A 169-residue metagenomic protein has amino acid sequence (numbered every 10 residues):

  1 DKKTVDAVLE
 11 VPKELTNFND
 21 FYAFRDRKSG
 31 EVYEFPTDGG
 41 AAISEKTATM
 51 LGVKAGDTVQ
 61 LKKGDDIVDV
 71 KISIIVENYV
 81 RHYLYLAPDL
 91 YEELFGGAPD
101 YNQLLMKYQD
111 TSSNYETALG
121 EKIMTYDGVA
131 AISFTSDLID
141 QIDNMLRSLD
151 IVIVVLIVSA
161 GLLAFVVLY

Functional and structural regions predicted by a protein language model:
D1-A55, D69-K71, I75: Short beta-strand boundary microenvironments
D1-V8, S113-A131: Hydrophobic, regular-secondary-structure patches
V11-L15, R25-K28, G64-D66, I75-V80 (+3 more regions): Active/binding-pocket-proximal capping segment
F35, I75-G120, S136: Small-residue transmembrane helix packing/gating motifs
G120-L163: Peri-transmembrane interface segments
F165-Y169: Membrane-embedded alpha-helices of multi-pass transport/permease systems
